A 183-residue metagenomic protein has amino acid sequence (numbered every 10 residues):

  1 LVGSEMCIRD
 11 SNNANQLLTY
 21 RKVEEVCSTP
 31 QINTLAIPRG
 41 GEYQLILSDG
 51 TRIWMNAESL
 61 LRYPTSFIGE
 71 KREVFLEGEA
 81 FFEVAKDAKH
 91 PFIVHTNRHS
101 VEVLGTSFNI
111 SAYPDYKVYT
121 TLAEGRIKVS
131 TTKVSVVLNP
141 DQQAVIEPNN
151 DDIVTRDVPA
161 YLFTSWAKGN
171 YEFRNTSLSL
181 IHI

Functional and structural regions predicted by a protein language model:
S4-E5, R9-H182: A residue-level detector for the "anchor" residue at the start of short, highly conserved motifs
